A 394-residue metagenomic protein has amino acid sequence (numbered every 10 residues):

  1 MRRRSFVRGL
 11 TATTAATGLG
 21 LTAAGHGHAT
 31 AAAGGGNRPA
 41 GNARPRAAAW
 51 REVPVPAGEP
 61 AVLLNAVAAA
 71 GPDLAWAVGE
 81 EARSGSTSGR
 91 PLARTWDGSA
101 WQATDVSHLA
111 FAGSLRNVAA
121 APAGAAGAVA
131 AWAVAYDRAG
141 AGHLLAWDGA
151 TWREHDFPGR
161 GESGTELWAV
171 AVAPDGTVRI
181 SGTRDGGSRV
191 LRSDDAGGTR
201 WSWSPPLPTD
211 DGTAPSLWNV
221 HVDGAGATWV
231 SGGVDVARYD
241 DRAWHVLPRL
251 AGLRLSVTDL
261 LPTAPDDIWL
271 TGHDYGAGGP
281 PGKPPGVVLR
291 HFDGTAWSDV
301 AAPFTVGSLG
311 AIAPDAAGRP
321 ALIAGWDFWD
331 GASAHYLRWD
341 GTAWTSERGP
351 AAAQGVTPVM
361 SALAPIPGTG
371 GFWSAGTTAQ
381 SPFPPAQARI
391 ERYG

Functional and structural regions predicted by a protein language model:
S5-G25: N-terminal export signals
L10, G34, R38-G394: Residue-level hotspots at or immediately adjacent to binding/recognition sites across diverse folds
A24-G35: Signal peptide processing junction and immediate N-terminal pro/mature segment of secreted/exported proteins
